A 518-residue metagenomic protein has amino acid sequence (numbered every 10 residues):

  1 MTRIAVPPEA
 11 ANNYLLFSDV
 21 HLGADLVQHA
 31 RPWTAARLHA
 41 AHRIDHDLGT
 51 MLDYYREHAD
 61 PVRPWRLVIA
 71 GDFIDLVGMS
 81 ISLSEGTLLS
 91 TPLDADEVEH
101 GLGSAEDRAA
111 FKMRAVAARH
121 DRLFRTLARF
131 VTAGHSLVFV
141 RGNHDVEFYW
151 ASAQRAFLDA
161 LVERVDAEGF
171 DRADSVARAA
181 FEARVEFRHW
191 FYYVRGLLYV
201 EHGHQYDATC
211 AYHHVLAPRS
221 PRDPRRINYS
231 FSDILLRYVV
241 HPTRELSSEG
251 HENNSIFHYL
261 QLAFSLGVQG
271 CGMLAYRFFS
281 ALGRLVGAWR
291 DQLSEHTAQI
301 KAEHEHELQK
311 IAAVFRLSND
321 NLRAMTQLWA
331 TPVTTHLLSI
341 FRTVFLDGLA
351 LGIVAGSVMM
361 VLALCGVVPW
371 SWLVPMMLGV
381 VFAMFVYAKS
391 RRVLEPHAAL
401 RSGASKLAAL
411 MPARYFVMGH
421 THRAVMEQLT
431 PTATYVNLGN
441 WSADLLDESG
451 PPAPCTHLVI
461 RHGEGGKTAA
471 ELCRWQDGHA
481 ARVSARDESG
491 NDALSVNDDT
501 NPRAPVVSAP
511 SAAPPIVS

Functional and structural regions predicted by a protein language model:
M1-S518: Extended recognition/assembly regions associated with phosphoester-bond processing machinery
